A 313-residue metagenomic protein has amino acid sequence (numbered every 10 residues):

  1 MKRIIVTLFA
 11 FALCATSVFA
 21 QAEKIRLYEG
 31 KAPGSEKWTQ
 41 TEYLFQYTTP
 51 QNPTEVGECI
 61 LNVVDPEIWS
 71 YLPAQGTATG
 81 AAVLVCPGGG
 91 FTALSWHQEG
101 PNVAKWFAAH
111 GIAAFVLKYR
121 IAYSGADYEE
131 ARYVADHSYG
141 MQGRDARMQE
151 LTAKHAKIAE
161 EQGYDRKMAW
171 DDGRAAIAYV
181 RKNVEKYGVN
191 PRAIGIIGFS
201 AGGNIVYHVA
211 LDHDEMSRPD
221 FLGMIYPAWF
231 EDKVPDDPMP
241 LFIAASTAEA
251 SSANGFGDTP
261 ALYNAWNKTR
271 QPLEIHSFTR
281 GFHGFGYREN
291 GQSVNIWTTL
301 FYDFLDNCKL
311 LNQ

Functional and structural regions predicted by a protein language model:
Q21-T77: N-terminal cap/lid segment of alpha/beta-hydrolase-fold proteins
T79-G88: Short beta-strand element of the alpha/beta-hydrolase
P87-T92, T247-E249: Active-site glycine-rich loops that stabilize anionic/oxyanionic intermediates across multiple enzyme folds
H97-F115, N264: Short amphipathic alpha-helix adjacent to the substrate-entry channel of hydrolases
E130-E185, T299: Alpha/beta-hydrolase active-site loop
G163-P238: Primarily recognizes the serine-hydrolase "nucleophile elbow" in alpha/beta-hydrolase and SGNH/GDSL folds
E215-M216, D220-S277: The feature captures the conserved acid-bearing segment of alpha/beta-hydrolase catalytic domains
N267-Q313: C-terminal catalytic histidine-bearing segment of alpha/beta-hydrolase fold enzymes
